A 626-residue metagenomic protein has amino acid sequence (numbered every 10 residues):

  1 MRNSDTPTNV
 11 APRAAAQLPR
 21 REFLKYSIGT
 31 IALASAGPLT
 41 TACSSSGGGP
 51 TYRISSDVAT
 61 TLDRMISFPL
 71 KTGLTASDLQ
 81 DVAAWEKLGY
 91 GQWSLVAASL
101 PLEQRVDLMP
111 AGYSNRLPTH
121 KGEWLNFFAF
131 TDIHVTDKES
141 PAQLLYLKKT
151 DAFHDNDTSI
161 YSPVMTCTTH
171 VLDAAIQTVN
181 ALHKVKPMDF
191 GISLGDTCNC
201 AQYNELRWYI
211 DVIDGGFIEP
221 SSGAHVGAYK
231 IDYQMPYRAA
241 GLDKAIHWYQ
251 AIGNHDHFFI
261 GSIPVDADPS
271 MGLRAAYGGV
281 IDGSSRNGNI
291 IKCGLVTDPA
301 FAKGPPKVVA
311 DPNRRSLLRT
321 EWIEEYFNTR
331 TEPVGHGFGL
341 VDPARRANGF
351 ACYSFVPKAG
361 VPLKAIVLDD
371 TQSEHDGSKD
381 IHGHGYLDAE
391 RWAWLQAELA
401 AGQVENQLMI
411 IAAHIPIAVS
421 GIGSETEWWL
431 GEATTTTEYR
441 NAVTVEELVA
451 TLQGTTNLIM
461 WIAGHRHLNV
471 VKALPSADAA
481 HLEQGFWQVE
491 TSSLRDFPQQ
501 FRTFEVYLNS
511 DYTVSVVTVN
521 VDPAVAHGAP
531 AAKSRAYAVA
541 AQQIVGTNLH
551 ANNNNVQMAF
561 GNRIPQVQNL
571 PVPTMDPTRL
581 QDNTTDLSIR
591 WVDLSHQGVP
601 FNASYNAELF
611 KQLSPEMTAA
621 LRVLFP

Functional and structural regions predicted by a protein language model:
M1-P19, A32: N-terminal secretory signal peptides
Q17-K25, L33-T60: N-terminal twin-arginine translocation
G48-H183, D189-F190, S270-E405, A450 (+1 more regions): Metal-dependent phosphoesterase/phosphodiesterase active-site architecture
F130-T131, G191-G195, Y249-G253, A412-A413 (+2 more regions): Active-site neighborhood of phospho(di)ester-bond hydrolases with catalytic His/Asp-centered motifs
Q143-Y146, E205-V212, I263-S270, E425-L430 (+2 more regions): Short secondary-structure boundary/capping segments
V164-A275: Core catalytic region of metal-dependent phosphoesterases/phosphodiesterases, especially metallo-beta-lactamase-like
C198-A201, H255-G261, E374-H375, P416-G421 (+2 more regions): Active-site environment of divalent metal-dependent phosphoester hydrolases
H375-W392, A400-I459: Active-site-proximal segments of metal-dependent phosphoesterases and phosphodiesterases across multiple
